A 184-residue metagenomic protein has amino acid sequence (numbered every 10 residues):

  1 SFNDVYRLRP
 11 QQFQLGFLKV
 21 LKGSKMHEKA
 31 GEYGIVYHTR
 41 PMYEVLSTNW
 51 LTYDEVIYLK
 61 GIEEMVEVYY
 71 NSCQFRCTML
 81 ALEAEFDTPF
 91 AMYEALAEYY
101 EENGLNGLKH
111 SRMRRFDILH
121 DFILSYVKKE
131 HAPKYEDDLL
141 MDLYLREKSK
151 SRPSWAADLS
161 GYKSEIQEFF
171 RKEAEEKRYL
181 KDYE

Functional and structural regions predicted by a protein language model:
S1-E94: A structural motif corresponding to the C-terminal lobe/cap of the Radical SAM core domain
E64-E184: Radical SAM enzyme core and accessory elements
